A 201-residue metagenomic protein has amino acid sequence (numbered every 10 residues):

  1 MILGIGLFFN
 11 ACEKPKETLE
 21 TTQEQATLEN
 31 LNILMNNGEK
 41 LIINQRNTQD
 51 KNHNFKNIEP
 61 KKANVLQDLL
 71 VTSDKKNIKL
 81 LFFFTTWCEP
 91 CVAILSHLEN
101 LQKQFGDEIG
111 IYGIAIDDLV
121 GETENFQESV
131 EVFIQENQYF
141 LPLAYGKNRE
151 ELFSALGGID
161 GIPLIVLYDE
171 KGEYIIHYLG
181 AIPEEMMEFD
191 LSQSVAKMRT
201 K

Functional and structural regions predicted by a protein language model:
M1-P60, T200: N-terminal targeting signals for export/organelle localization
I43, N52-K79: A short beta-strand-turn-helix
N77-I78, A93-I116, Q135, E184: Conserved helix-turn-beta segment immediately C-terminal to the redox Cys motif in thioredoxin-like folds
N77-K79, F84-W87, D118-L119, G161: Short pre-active-site segment immediately N-terminal to redox-active cysteine/selenocysteine motifs in thiol-based
F83-N100, G121-E122: Conserved redox-active cysteine motifs that mediate thiol-disulfide chemistry, especially di-cysteine Cys-X(1-2)-Cys
I109-N125, Y139-R149: Thiol-based oxidoreductase modules, predominantly thioredoxin-like and allied folds used for disulfide exchange
E128-L164: Short, internal strand/loop/helix patches that form the active-site neighborhood or redox-interaction surface
G161, L167-K201: Thiol-/selenol-based redox modules, centered on thioredoxin-like and closely related oxidoreductase domains
